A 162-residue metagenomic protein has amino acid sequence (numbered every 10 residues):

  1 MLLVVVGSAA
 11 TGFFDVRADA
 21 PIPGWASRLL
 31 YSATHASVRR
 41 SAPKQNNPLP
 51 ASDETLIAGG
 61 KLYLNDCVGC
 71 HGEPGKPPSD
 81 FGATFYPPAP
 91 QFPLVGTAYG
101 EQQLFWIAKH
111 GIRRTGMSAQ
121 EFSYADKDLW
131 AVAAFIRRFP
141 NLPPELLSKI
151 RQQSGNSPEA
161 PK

Functional and structural regions predicted by a protein language model:
M1-I57, Y99-Q103, A119-R137, Q153-K162: Periplasmic c-type cytochrome electron-transfer domains
D53-K76, W106, H110, K162: Sequence/structural segment immediately N-terminal to covalent heme-attachment motifs in c-type and related
L62, Y124, L142: Short sequence/structural segments immediately N-terminal
H71, R137-P140: Protein kinase-like catalytic domain
S79-F85: Short cysteine/histidine-rich zinc-coordinating motifs and their immediately flanking basic loops
P90, T115: Glycine-centered loop/turn positions within well-structured domains that cap or flank conserved ligand/cofactor-binding
E145-G155: Short, flexible loop/turn segments with low-complexity composition
